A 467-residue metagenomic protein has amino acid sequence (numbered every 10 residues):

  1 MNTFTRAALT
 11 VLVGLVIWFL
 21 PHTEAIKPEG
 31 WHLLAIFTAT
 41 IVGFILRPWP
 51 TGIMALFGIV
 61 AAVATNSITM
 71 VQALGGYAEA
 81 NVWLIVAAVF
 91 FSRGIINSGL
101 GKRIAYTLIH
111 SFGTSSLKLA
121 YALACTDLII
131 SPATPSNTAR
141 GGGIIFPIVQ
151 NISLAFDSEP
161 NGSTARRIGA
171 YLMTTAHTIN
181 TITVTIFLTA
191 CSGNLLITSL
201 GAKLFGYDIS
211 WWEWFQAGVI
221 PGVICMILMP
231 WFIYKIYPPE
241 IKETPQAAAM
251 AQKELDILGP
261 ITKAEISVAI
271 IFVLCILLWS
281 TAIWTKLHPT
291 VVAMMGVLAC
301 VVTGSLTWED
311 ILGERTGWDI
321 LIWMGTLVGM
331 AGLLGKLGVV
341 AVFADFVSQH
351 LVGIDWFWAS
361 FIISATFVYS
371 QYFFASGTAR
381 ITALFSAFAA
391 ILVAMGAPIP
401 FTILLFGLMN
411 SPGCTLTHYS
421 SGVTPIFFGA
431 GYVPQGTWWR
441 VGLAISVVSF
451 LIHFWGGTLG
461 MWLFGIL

Functional and structural regions predicted by a protein language model:
M1-F19, L100, N137-G141, F156-G259 (+1 more regions): Juxtamembrane and boundary regions of transmembrane helices in multi-pass small-molecule transporters and channels
M1-N2, E24-H32, F44, V71-A80 (+6 more regions): Interfacial loop-to-helix junctions that mark the boundaries of transmembrane helices in multi-pass membrane
A7-A8, L33-L34, T38, G52-L56 (+10 more regions): Hydrophobic alpha-helical transmembrane segments
A8-V16, T38-V42, V60, A64 (+15 more regions): Generic alpha-helical transmembrane segments of integral inner-membrane proteins, especially permease/transport modules
H22, G52-G162, E314, W318-I320 (+1 more regions): Membrane-embedded alpha-helical segments and adjacent helix-loop junctions characteristic of multi-pass solute
T23-W31, T38-L56, A73, M226-I227 (+4 more regions): Flexible hinge motifs at transmembrane-helix junctions and intramembrane kinks/re-entrant loops in multi-pass membrane
A25-A35, E79-F90, L287-V297, V347-A359 (+1 more regions): Structural signature of hydrophobic alpha-helical transmembrane segments
I41-P50, T126-S136, H177-L188, L278-W284 (+2 more regions): Transmembrane alpha-helix interface/packing and boundary motifs in multi-pass membrane proteins, characterized by
